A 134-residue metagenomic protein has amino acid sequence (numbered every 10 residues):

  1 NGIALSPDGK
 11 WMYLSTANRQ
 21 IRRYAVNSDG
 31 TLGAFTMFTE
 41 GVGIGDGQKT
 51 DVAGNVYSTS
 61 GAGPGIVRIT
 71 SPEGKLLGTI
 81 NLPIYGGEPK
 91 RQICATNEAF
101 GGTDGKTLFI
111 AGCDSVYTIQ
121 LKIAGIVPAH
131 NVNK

Functional and structural regions predicted by a protein language model:
N1-W11, E40-V56, G86-T107: Beta-rich, blade/repeat-based domains predominating in secreted/periplasmic proteins but also intracellular
A4-A34: Glycine- and Gly-Pro-enriched alpha-helical subdomains that act as flexible, kink-prone "lid/hinge" or packing modules
P7, M12-R19, V56-A62, T70 (+2 more regions): Conserved beta-strand positions in repeat-built beta-propeller and related beta-rich domains
R19-I21, G33, P64-G65, I93 (+2 more regions): Repetitive beta-architecture junctions, highlighting loop-to-beta-strand starts across blade-like repeats
R23-A25, R68-I69, T118: Conserved blade-register residue in beta-propeller folds
A25-G41, S71-K90: Blade-edge beta-strand/turn elements of extracellular beta-propeller and related beta-sheet repeat scaffolds
G43-I44, N55, A62-G65, E73-K75 (+3 more regions): Short Gly/Pro-enriched loop/turn and capping motifs at secondary-structure junctions
C94-K134: Blade-level signature of beta-propeller repeat domains, shared across WD40, Kelch, NHL, RCC1 and BNR/Asp-box propellers
